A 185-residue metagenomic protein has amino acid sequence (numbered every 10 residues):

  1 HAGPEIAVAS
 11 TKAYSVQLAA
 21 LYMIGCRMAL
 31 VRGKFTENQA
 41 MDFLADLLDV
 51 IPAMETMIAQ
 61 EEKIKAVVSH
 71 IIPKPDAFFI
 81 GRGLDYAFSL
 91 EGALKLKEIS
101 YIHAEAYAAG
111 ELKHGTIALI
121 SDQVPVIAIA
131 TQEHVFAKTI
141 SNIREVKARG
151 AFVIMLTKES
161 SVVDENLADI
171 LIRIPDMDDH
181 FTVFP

Functional and structural regions predicted by a protein language model:
H1-P185: A SIS-like phosphosugar-recognition module
